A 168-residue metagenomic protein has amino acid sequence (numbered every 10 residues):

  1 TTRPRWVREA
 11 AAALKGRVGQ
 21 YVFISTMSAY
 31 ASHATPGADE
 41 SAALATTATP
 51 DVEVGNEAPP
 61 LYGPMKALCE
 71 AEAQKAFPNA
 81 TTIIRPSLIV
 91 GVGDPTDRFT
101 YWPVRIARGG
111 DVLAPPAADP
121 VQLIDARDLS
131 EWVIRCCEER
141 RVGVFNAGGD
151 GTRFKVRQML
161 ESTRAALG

Functional and structural regions predicted by a protein language model:
T1-F23, A29-A31: NAD(P)H-binding glycine-rich loop region in Rossmannoid oxidoreductase-like domains and their noncatalytic homologs
R8, H33-T35, D94-P95, I106: Conserved catalytic-core motifs of eukaryotic protein kinase domains, centered on the activation segment
S25, C69-V92: Conserved beta-loop-beta element that borders a ligand/cofactor-binding pocket
M27-P60, K75: Active-site "gating" loop of Rossmann-like NAD(P)-dependent oxidoreductase/epimerase domains
Y62-K66: Active-site YXXXK catalytic motif of short-chain dehydrogenase/reductase
S87-T96, P116-A126, G149-T152: Glycine-rich "substrate-gating" loop/helix at the edge of Rossmann-like oxidoreductase active sites
R105-I124, R140, N146: A conserved pocket-lining segment of Rossmann-fold NAD(P)-dependent short-chain dehydrogenase/reductase
R135-G168: Mid/C-terminal beta-alpha module of Rossmann-like enzyme folds, strongest in SDR-family dehydrogenases/epimerases
